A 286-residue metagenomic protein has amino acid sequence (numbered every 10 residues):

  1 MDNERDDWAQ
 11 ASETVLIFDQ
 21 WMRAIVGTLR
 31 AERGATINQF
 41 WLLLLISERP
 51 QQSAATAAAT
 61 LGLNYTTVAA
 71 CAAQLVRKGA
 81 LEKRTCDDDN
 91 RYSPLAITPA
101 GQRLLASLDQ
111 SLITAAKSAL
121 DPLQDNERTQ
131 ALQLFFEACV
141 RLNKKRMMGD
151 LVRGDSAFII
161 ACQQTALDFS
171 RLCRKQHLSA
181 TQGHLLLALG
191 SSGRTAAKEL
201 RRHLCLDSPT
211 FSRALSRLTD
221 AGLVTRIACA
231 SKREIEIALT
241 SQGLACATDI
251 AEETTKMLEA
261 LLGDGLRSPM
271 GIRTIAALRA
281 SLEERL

Functional and structural regions predicted by a protein language model:
M1-R33, N126-Q176, A221, E236-A238: N-terminal leader segment of winged-helix/HTH proteins
A24-V68, K78, L167-T210: N-terminal helix-turn-helix DNA-binding core of bacterial DNA-binding proteins
R33-Q39, T98, D121-D125, K175-Q182 (+2 more regions): Short helix-coil-helix linker/hinge
G34, T56, G79-E82, Q110 (+4 more regions): Polar/charged low-complexity regions in secreted precursors and cytosolic/nuclear IDRs
P50-L95, G193-L239: Canonical helix-turn-helix DNA-binding module
T56-A59, N64-Y65, A69, E82-K83 (+4 more regions): Active-site-adjacent scaffolding segments
D87-S111, S231-I250: Basic, amphipathic "hinge/linker" alpha-helix immediately C-terminal to the N-terminal HTH DNA-binding motif
A106-S156, A245, D249-L286: Terminal interaction helix/tail motif
